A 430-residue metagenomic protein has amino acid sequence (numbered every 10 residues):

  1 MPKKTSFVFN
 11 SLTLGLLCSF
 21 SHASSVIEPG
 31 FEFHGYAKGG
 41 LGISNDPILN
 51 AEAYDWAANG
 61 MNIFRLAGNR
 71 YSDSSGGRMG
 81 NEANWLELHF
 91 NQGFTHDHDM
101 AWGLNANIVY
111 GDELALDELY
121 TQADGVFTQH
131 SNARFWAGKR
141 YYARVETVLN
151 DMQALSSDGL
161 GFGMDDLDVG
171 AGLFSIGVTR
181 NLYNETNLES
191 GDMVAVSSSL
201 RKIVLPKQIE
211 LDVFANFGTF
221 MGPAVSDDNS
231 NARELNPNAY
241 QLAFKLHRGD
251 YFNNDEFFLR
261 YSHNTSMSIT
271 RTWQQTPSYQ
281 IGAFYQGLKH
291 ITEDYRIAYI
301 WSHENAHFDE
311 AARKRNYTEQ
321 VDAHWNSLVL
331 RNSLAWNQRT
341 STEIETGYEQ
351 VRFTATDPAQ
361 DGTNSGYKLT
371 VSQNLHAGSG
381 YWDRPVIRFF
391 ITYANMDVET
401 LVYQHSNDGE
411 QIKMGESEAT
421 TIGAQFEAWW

Functional and structural regions predicted by a protein language model:
M1-G30: Cleavable N-terminal export/targeting peptides
H22-H130, L167, N332-I344, F389-W430: Beta-barrel outer-membrane channel/assembly domains of diderm bacteria
S24-F33, D46, N91-L104, V126-R134 (+6 more regions): Short loop/turn motifs that connect adjacent beta-strands in outer-membrane beta-barrel proteins
H34-G42, N105-N107, W136-R140, S175-N181 (+8 more regions): Transmembrane beta-strands of outer-membrane beta-barrel proteins
S44-I48, E113-A115, R144-V148, E185-L188 (+5 more regions): Outer-membrane beta-barrel proteins
I48-G76, D117-Y120, F127-A232, H405-G415: Surface-exposed coil loops of outer-membrane beta-barrel proteins
K202-P358, T363-V371, L375, T420 (+1 more regions): Detector for outer-membrane/organellar transmembrane beta-barrel domains, recognizing the amphipathic beta-strand
Q360-I412: C-terminal structured domain segments
